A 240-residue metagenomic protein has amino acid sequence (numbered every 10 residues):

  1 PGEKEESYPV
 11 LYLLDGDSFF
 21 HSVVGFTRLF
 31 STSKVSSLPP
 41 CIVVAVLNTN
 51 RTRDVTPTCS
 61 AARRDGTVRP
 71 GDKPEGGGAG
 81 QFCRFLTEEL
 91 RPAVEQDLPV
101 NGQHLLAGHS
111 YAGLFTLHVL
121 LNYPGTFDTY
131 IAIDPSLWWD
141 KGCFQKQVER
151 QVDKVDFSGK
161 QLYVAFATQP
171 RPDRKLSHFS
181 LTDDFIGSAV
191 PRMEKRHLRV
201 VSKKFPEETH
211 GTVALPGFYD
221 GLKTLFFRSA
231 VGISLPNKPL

Functional and structural regions predicted by a protein language model:
P1-L240: Non-catalytic cap/lid and distal C-terminal segments of serine-dependent acyl enzymes
